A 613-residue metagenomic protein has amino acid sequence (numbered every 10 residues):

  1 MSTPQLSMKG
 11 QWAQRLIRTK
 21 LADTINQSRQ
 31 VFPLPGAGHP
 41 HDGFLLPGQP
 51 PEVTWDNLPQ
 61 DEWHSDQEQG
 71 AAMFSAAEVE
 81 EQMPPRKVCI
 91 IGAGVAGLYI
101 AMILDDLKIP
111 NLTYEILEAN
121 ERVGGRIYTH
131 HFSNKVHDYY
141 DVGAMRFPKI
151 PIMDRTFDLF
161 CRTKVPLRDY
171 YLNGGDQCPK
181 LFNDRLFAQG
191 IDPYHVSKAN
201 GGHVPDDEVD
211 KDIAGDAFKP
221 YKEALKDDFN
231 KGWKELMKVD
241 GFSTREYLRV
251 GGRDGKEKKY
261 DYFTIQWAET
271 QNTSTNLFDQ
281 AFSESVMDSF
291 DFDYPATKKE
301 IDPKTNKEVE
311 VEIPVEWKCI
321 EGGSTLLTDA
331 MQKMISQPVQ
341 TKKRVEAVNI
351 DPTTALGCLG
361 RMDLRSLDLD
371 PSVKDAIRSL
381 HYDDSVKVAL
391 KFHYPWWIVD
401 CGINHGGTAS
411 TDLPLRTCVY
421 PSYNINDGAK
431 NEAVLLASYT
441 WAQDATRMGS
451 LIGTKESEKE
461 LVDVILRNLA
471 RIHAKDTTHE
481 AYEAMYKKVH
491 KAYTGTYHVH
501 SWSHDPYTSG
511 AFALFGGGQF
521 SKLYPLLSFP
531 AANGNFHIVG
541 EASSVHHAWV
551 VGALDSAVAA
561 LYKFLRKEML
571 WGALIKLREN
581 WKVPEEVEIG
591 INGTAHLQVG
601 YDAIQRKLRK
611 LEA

Functional and structural regions predicted by a protein language model:
T3-A72, M362, D400-A613: Conserved flavin/dinucleotide-binding core of flavoenzymes
T3-T24, C161-R162, D169-E284: Mobile amphipathic helical/loop "lid" adjacent to a hydrophobic cofactor/ligand pocket
P4-T19, D23-H39, G125-R155, G174 (+5 more regions): Glycine-rich active-site loop/strand segments that organize a redox cofactor
A77-E223: N-terminal glycine-rich phosphate/pyrophosphate-binding loop and immediately adjacent elements
G124, F160, L248, M331 (+7 more regions): Generic structural signal for small/hydrophobic residues in well-ordered secondary structure, especially within
E223-V348, P352, L359-G360, S385: Active-site/ligand-binding neighborhood in enzyme catalytic cores
D351-S372, V386-A389: Flavin (primarily FAD) binding-site architecture
P371-V399: Central beta-strand plus flanking loop segment that forms part of the substrate or channel wall within the catalytic
